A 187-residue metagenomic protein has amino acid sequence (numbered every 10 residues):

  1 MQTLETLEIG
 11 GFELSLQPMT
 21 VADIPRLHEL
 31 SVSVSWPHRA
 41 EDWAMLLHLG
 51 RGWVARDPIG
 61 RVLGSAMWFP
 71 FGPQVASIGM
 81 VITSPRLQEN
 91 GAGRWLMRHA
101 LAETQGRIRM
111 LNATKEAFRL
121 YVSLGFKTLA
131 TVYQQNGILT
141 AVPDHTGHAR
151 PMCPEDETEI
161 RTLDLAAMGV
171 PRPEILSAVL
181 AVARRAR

Functional and structural regions predicted by a protein language model:
L4-T6, P70, I108-N112, K127-T140: Conserved catalytic-core motifs of GNAT/GCN5-like acyltransferases
E13-R26, G147-E159: A short beta-loop-alpha structural element at the N-terminal edge of CoA-dependent acyl/N-acetyltransferase catalytic
L16-M19, I24, E29, H38 (+3 more regions): Ligand-binding pocket scaffold of soluble enzyme catalytic domains
V21-I24, E29-E41, L163-E174: Helix-loop element at the rim of GNAT/NAT acetyltransferase active sites that forms part of the acceptor-substrate
V54, G60-F69, V75-I82: Conserved beta-strand in the GNAT
A76-I78, M97, E103-K115: Conserved GNAT acetyl-CoA-binding A-motif
T83, E89-A102, V122-S123: Conserved acetyl-CoA-binding loop-helix of GNAT-fold acetyltransferases
F126-R187: Amide-forming acyltransferase catalytic core, primarily the GNAT-like/NAT-type and related acyltransferase folds
